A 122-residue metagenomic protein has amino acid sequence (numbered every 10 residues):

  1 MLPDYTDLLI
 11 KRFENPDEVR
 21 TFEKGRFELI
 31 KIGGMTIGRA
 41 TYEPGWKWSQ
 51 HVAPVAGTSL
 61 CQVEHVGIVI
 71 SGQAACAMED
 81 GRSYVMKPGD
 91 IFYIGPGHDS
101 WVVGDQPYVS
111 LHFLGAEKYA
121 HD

Functional and structural regions predicted by a protein language model:
M1-T41, S49: A short, N-terminal "cap"/entry segment at the start of jelly-roll beta-barrel domains of the cupin/DSBH fold
D17-V19, R26-F27, I37, E64 (+3 more regions): Short, acidic/polar N-cap/turn motifs at the starts of alpha helices
M35, P54-D80: Glycine- and acidic-residue-biased ligand/ion/polar-headgroup-sensing regions
R39-A40, Y93-I94, D99, G104-D122: A short hydrophobic beta-strand segment most commonly corresponding to one strand of the jelly-roll/cupin
R39-L60: Conserved short histidine dyad/triad with adjacent acidic residue
K47-W48, G72-A77, S100: Short beta-strand segments in beta-sandwich/barrel cores
M78-G97: Short acidic-glycine-tyrosine-enriched beta hairpin
